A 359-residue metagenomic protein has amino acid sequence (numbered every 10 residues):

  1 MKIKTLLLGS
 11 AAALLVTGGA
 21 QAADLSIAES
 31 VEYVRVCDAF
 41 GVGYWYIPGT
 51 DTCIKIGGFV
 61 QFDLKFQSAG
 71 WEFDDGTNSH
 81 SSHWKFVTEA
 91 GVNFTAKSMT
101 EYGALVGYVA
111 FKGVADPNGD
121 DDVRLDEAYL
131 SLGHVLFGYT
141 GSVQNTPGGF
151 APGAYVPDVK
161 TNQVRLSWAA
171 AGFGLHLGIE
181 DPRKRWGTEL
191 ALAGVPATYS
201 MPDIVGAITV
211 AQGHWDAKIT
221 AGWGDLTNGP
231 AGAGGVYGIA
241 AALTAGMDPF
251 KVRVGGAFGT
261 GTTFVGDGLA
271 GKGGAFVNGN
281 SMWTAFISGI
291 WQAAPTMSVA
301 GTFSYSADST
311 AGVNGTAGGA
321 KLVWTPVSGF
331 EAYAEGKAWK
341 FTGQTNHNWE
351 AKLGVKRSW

Functional and structural regions predicted by a protein language model:
M1-F59: N-terminal periplasmic/intermembrane-space "pro-region" immediately following the signal or transit peptide
K4, A20, W324-P326, H347-W359: Outer-membrane beta-barrel "beta-signal"
G43-S68, F73-W186, T198-D216: Outer membrane beta-barrel
V60-F66, V109-G113, F137-G141, L177-D181 (+7 more regions): Transmembrane beta-barrel strands of outer-membrane/channel proteins
L64-E72, T100, A115-G119, V143-P147 (+6 more regions): Gram-negative outer-membrane beta-barrel proteins
A96-S98, L132-H134, W168-A170, V210-Q212 (+5 more regions): Residue-level signature of outer-membrane beta-barrel architecture
E101-L105, H134-F137, G172-L177, H214-I219 (+5 more regions): Repeated loop/turn-to-beta-strand initiation elements of outer-membrane beta-barrel proteins
M201, G206-A207, A211-A317: Detector for outer-membrane/organellar transmembrane beta-barrel domains, recognizing the amphipathic beta-strand
